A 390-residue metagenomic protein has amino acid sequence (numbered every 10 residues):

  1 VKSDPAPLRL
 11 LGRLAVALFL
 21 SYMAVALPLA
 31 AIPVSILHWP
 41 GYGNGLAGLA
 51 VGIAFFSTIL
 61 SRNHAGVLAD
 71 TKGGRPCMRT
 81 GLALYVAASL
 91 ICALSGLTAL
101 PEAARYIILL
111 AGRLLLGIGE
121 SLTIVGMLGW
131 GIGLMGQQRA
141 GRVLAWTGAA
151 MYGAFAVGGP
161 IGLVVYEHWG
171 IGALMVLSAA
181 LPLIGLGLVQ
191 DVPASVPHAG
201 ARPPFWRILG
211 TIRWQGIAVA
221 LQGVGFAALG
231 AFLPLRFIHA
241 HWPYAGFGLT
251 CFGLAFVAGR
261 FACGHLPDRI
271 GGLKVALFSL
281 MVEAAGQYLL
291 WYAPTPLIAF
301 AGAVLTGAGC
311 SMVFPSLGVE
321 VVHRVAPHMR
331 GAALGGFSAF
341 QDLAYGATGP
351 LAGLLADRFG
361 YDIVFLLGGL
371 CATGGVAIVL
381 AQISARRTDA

Functional and structural regions predicted by a protein language model:
R9-V51, F55, A218, F226-R236 (+2 more regions): Helix-loop boundary and gating motifs at the non-cytosolic
F19, A104-L122, A220, I298-M312: Hydrophobic core of transmembrane alpha-helices in multi-pass small-molecule transporters, especially MFS/SLC-type
F55-N63, F155-A156, G253-F261, Y345-G346: Residue-level signature of mid-helix packing/kink "hotspots" within the transmembrane helices of 12-pass Major
S61-G73, G259-G271, A356-D357: Helix-to-loop junctions at the C-terminal end of transmembrane segments in multipass secondary transporters
A83-E102, V282-P294: C-terminal ends and interior cores of transmembrane alpha-helices in multi-pass membrane transporters/permeases
G112-A150: Cytoplasmic helix-loop-helix junction between adjacent transmembrane helices in 12-TM secondary transporters
A179-P197, I378-I383: C-terminal membrane-cytosol helix-exit motif in multi-pass small-molecule transporters
